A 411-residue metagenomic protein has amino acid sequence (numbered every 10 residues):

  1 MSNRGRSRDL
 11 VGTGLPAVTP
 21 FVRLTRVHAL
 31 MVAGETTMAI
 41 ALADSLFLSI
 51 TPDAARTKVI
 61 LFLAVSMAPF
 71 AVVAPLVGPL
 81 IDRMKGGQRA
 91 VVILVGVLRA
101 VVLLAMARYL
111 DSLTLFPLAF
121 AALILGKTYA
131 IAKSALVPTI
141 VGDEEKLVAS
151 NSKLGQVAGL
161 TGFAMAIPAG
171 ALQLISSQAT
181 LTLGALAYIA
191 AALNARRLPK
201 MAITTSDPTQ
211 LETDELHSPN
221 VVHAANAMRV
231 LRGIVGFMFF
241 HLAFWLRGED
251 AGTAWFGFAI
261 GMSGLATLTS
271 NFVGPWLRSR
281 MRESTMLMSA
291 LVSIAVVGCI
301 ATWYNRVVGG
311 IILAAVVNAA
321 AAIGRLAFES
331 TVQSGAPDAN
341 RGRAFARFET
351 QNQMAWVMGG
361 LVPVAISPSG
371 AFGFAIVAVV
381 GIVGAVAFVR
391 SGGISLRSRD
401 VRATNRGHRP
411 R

Functional and structural regions predicted by a protein language model:
M1-R4, R196-E215, R397-N405: Flexible cytoplasmic inter-helical loops of multi-pass small-molecule transporters
S2-A68, E212-S263: Helix-loop boundary and gating motifs at the non-cytosolic
R23-E35, A39, S66-I81, Q88 (+7 more regions): Substrate-agnostic recognition of the 12-TM MFS/MFS-like secondary transporter fold
D44-F47, F163-G184, R247, V357-V377: Transmembrane alpha-helix termini and helix-breaking/packing motifs in multi-pass membrane transporters
R89-A105, A185, T285-C299: Structural signature of the two symmetry-related core transmembrane helices
M106-A119, T302-A314: Helix-loop junctions at membrane interfaces in 12-TM secondary transporters
Y188-P199, I376-R411: Multi-pass alpha-helical transporter architecture, strongest for 12-TM Major Facilitator/SLC carriers used
T285-R325: C-terminal transmembrane helical hairpin of 12-TM major facilitator-type secondary transporters
